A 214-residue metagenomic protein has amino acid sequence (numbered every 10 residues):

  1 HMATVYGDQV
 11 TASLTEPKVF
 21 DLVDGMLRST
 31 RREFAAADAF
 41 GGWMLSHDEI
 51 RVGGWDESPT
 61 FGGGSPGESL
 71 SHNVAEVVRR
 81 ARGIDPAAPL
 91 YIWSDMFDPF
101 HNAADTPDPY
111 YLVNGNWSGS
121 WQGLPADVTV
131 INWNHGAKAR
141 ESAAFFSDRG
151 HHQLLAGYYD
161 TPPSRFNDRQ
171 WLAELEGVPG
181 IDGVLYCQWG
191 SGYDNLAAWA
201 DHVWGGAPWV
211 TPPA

Functional and structural regions predicted by a protein language model:
H1-Y110, W121-Q122, V128: Aromatic-lined carbohydrate-binding surfaces of glycoside hydrolases
T4-T15, S58, G62-P66, H135-F145 (+2 more regions): Generic structural signal for short, solvent-exposed loop/turn connectors between secondary structure elements
Q9-H47, A137-F145, Q188-A214: Electropositive, surface-exposed helix/loop patches at the edges of structured domains that serve as adaptable
G41-L45, L90-I92, V128-N132, H152-G157 (+1 more regions): Hydrophobic faces of well-ordered beta-strands that scaffold small-molecule active sites in alpha/beta enzyme cores
D48-I50, D95-F97, H135, Y158 (+1 more regions): An acidic- and aromatic-residue-enriched active-site/binding cleft used to recognize and process polar
R82, S147-G150, E176: Anion (oxyanion) recognition and catalysis
L90-D148, P162-A173, Y193: Substrate-binding cleft/loops of secretory-pathway carbohydrate-active enzymes
L154-A214: Substrate-binding cleft of secreted/luminal carbohydrate-active enzymes
